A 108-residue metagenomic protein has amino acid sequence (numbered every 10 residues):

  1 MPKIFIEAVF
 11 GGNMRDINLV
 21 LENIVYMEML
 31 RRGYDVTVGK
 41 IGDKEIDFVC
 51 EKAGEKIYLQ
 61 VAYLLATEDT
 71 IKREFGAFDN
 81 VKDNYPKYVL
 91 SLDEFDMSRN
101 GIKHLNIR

Functional and structural regions predicted by a protein language model:
M1-R108: A cross-kingdom feature that marks ATP-driven nucleic-acid transaction machinery
